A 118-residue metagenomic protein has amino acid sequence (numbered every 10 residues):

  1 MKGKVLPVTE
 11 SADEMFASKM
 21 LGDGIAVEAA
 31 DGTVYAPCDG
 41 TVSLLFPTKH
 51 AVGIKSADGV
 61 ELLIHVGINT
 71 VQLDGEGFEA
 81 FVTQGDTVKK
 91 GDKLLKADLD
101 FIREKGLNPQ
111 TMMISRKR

Functional and structural regions predicted by a protein language model:
M1-R118: Contiguous, well-folded functional domains in the mature portion of proteins
